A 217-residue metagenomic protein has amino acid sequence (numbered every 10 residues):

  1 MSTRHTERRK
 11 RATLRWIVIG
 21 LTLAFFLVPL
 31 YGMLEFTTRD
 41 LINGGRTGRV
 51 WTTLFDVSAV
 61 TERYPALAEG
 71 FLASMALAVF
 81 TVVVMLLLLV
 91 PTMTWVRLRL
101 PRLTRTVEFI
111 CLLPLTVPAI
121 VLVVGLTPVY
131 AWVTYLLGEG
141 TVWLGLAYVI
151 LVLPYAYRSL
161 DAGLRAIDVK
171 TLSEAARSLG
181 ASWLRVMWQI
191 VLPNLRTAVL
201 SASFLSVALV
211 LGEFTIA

Functional and structural regions predicted by a protein language model:
M1-R8: Short, Lys/Arg-rich, polar N-terminal cytosolic tail immediately upstream of the first transmembrane signal-anchor
K10-N43, S58-R165, I190, N194 (+1 more regions): Membrane-water interface segments at the C-terminal ends of transmembrane alpha-helices in multi-pass inner-membrane
G44-R63, G180: Perimembrane loop-to-helix junctions flanking transmembrane segments
I167-L172: Short glycine/proline-centered loop/turn elements that form peptide/ligand docking sites
A176: The alpha-helix within a helix-turn-helix
L179-G180, P193: Glycine/proline-centered hinge or cleavage motifs at structural transition points of membrane proteins
